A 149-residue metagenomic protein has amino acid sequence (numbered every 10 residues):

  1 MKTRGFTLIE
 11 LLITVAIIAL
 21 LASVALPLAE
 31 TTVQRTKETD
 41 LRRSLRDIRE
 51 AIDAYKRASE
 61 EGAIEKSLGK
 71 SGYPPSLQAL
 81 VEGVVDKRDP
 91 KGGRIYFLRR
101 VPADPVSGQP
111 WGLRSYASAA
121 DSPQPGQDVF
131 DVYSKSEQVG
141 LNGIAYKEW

Functional and structural regions predicted by a protein language model:
K2-A29: N-terminal single-pass transmembrane signal-anchor helix
E30, Q34-L45: Membrane-proximal amphipathic alpha-helices that sit immediately adjacent to an N-terminal transmembrane/signal-anchor
E50-W149: Low-complexity, acidic interaction segments enriched in glycine
